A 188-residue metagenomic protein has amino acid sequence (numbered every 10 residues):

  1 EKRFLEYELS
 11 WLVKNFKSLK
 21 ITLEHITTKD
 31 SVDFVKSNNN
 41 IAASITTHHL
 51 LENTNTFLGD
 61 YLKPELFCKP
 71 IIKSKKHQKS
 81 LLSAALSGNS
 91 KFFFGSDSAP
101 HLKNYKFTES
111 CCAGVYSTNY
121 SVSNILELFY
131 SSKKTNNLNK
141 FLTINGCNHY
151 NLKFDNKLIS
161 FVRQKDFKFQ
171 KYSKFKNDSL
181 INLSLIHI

Functional and structural regions predicted by a protein language model:
E1-F94: Histidine/acidic residue-rich metal-binding segments in metalloenzymes
K14, S87-H149, K153: His/Asp/Glu-enriched, well-ordered alpha-helical/loop segment that forms or immediately abuts the divalent-metal
T47, S98, K165: A broadly conserved detector of short glycine/acidic/proline-rich loop/turn motifs that flank catalytic sites and bind
N55-F57, K106-F107, F167: Short secondary-structure transition/capping segments
T143-N177: Structural signature of the urease/amidohydrolase superfamily beta/alpha-barrel
S179-S184: Intrinsic disorder at enzyme termini
I186-I188: Conserved small/polar residues in nucleotide/adenosyl-binding loops
